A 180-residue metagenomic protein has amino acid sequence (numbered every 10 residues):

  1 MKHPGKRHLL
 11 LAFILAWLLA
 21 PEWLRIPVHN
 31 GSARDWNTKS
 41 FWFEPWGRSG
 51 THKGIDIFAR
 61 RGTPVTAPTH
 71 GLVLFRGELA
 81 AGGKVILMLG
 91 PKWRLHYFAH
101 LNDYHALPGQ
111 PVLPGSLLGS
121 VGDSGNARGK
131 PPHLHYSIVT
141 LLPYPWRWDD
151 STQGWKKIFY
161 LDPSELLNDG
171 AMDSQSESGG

Functional and structural regions predicted by a protein language model:
K2-K84, P114, D123, Y160-G180: Surface-exposed, glycine-biased beta-strand/turn segments
F43-E44, M88-P91, P111: Short, charged, low-hydrophobicity "junction" segments
I55, T63, H96, Y104 (+1 more regions): Glycine-centered loop/turn positions within well-structured domains that cap or flank conserved ligand/cofactor-binding
F58, L89-P91, V139: A generic structural motif
R60-G62, W93, L101, S116: A generic structural motif
A67-H105, P131-H135: Zn2+-dependent peptidoglycan hydrolase active-site motif and core
P111-E177: Conserved, short, structured surface segments that act as functional micro-motifs
